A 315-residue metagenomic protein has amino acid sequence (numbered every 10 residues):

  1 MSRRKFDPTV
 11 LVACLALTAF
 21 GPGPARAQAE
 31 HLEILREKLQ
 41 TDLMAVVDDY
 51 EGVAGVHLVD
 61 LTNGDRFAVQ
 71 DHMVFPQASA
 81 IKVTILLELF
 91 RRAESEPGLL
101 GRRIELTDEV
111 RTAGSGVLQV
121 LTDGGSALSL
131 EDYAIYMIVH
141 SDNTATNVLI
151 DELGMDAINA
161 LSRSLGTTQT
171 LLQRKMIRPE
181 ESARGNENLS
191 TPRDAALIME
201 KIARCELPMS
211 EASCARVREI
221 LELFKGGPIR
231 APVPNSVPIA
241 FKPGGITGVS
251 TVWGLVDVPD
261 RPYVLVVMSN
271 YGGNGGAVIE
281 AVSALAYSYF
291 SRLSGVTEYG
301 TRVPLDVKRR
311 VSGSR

Functional and structural regions predicted by a protein language model:
M1-L11: Bacterial N-terminal signal peptides that target proteins for export
V10-G21: Bacterial N-terminal signal peptides
Q28-D49, E152-G154, L197-G227, P234 (+2 more regions): Structured C-terminal helix/loop/strand segments within mature extracytoplasmic catalytic/sensor domains
K38-D71: A short, well-structured edge-of-sheet supersecondary motif
V53, S126, N147-M199, A203: Mid-domain, small-residue-enriched loop/turn segments at the edges of structured enzyme/sensor domains
L61-T62, L100-V117, L153-G154, I220 (+1 more regions): Acidic helix-start/capping segments at beta-turn-to-alpha-helix junctions
G64, P76-I104, L265: Active-site SXXK
V110-N147, M155: Conserved catalytic neighborhood of penicillin-recognizing serine enzymes
